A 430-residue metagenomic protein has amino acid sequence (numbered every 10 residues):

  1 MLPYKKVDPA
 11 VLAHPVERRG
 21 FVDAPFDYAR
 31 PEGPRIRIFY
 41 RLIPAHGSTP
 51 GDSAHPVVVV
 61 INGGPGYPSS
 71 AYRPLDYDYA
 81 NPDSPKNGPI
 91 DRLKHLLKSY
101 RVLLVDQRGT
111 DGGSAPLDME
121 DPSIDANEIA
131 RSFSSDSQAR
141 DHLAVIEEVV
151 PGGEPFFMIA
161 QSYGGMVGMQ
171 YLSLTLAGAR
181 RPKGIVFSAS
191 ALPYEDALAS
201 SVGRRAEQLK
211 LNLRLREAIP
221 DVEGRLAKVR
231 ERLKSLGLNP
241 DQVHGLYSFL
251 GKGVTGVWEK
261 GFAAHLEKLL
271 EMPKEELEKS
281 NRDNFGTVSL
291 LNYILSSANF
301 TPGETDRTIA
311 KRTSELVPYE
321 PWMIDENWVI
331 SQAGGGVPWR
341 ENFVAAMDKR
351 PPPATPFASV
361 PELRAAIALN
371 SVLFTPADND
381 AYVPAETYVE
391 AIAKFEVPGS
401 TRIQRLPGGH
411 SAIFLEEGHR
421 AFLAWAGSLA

Functional and structural regions predicted by a protein language model:
Y4-I36, R41-L236, D325-A365, N370 (+3 more regions): Gly/Pro-rich cap/lid or specificity-loop segments adjacent to the active site
E231-T355: Alpha/beta-hydrolase fold active-site neighborhood
